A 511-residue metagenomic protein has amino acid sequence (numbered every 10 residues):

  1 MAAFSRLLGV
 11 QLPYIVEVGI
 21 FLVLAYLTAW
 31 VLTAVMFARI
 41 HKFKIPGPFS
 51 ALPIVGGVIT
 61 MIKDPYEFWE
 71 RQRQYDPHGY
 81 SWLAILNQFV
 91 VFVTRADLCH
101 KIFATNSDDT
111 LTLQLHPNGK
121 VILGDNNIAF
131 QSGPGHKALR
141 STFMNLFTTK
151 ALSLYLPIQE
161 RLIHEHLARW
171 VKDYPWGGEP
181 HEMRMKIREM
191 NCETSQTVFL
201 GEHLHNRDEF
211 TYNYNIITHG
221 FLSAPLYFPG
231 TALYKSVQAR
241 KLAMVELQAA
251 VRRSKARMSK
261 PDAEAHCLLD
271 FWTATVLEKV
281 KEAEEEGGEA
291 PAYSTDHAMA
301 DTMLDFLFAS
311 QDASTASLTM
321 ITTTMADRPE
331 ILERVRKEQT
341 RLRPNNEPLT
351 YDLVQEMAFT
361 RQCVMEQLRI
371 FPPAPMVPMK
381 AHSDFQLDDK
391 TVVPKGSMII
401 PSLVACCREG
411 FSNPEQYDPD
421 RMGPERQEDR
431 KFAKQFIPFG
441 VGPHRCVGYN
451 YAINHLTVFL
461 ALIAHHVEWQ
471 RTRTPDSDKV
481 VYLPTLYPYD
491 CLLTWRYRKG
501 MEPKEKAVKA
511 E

Functional and structural regions predicted by a protein language model:
A2-G124, A129, P134-A138, S153 (+3 more regions): N-terminal membrane-proximal hinge/A-helix region immediately C-terminal to the signal-anchor transmembrane segment
A2-I15, I163, N213-I217, T340-L342 (+1 more regions): Cytochrome P450 proximal C-terminal region
G47, E160, Y212-N213, D262-F271 (+8 more regions): Cytochrome P450 I-helix active-site segment
V93-R95, S317-T322, L403, L456 (+1 more regions): Hydrophobic, repeat-rich solenoid/adaptor surfaces of innate immune receptors and signaling proteins
T112-P117, L154-L318: Cytochrome P450 heme-thiolate monooxygenase catalytic core
A313-L332, R336-E338, Y449-H466: Cytochrome P450 catalytic-core helices
P401-Q427: Conserved cytochrome P450 K-helix/beta-meander segment immediately N-terminal to the heme-binding cysteine loop
